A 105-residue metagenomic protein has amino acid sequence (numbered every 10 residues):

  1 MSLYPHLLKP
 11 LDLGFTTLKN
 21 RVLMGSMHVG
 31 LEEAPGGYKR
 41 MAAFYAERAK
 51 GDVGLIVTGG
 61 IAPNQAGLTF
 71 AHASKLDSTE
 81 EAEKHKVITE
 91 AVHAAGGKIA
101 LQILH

Functional and structural regions predicted by a protein language model:
M1-H105: Flavin-dependent oxidoreductase catalytic cores
